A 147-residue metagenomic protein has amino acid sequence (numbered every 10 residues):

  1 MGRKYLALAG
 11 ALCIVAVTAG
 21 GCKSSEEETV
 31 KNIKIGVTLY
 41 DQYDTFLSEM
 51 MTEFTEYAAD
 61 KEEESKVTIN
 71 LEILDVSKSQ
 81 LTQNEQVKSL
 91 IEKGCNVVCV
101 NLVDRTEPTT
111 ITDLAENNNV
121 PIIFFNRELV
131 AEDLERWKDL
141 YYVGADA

Functional and structural regions predicted by a protein language model:
G2, C22-A147: A residue-level marker of the well-folded mature domains of exported/periplasmic proteins
R3-C13: Sec-dependent N-terminal signal peptides
I14-A16, T29: Detector for intrinsically disordered, low-structure N-terminal pre-sequences
V17-G21: C-terminal motif of bacterial Sec signal peptides marking the signal peptidase cleavage site
